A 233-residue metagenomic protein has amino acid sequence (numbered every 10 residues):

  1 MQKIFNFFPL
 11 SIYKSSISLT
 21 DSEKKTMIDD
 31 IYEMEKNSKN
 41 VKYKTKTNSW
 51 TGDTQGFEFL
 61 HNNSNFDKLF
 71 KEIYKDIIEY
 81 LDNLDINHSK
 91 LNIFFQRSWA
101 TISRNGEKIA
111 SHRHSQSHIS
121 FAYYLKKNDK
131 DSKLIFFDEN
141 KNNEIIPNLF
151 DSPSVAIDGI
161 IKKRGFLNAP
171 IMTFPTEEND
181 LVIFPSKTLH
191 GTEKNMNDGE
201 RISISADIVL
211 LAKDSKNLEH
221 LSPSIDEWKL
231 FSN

Functional and structural regions predicted by a protein language model:
M1-N87, K108, I225, F231-S232: Non-heme Fe(II)/2-oxoglutarate
K3, A110-S111, E193-N197: Short proline/glycine-enriched turn/loop segments at secondary-structure junctions
I28-M34, K68-N143: Non-heme Fe(II) oxygenase catalytic core, chiefly the N-lobe of the double-stranded beta-helix
S103-L181, E200, D214-E219: Catalytic core of non-heme Fe(II) oxygenases with the double-stranded beta-helix
E107-K108, K187-G191: Histidine-centered metal-chelating micro-motifs
L125, T188, I208-L210: Short beta-strand segments enriched in hydrophobic/aromatic residues within well-folded beta-rich domains
N197-N233: Non-heme Fe(II)/2-oxoglutarate
